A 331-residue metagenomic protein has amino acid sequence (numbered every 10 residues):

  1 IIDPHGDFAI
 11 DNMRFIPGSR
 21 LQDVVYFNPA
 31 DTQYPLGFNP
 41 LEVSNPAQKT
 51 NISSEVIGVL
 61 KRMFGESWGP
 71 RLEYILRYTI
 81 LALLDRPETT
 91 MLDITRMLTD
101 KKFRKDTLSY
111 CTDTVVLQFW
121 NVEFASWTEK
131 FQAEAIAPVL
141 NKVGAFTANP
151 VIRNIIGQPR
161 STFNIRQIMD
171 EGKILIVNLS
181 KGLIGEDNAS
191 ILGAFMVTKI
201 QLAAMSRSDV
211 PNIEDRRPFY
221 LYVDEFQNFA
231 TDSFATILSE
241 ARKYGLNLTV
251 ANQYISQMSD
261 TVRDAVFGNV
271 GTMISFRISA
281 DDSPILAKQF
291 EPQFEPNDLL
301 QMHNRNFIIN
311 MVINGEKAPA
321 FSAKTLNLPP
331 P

Functional and structural regions predicted by a protein language model:
I1-L246, V262, L299-H303, F307-K317: P-loop NTPase motor domains
S67-R71, T236-S239, S256-P331: P-loop NTPase motor core of the ASCE superfamily
N252: H-loop/switch region of ABC-family ATPase nucleotide-binding domains
